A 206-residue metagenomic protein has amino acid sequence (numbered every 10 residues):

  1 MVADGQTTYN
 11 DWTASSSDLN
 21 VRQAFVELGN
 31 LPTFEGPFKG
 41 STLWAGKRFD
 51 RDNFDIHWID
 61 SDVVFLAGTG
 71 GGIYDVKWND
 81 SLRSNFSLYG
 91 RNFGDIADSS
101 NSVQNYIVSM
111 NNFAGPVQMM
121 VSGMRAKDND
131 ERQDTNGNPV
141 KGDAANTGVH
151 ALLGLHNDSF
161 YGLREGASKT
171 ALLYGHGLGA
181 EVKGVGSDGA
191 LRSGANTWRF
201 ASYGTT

Functional and structural regions predicted by a protein language model:
M1-S122: Outer membrane beta-barrel
N10, D55-W58, R132-D134, V182-G184: Short acidic, glycine/proline-rich loop/turn micro-motifs
S81, N111-D128, T135-T206: Detector for outer-membrane/organellar transmembrane beta-barrel domains, recognizing the amphipathic beta-strand
